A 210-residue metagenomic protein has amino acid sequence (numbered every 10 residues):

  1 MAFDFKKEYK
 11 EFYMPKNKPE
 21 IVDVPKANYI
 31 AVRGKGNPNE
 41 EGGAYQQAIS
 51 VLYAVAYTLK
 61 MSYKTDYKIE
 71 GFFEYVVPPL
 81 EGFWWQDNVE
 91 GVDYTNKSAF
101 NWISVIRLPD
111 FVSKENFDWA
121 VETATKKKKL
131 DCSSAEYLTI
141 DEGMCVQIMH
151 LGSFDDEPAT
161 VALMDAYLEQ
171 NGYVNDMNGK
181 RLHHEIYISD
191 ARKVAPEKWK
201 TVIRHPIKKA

Functional and structural regions predicted by a protein language model:
M1-A210: A solvent-exposed interaction/effector surface
